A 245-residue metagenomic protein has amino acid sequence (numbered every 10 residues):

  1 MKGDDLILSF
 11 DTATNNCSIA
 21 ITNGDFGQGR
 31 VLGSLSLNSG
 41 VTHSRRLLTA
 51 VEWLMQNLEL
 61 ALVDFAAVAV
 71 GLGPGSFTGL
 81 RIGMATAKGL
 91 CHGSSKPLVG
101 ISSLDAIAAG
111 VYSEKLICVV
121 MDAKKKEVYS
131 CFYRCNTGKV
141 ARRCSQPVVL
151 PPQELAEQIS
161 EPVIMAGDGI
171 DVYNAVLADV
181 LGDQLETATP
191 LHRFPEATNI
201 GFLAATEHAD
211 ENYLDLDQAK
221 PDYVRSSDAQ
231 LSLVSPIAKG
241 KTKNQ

Functional and structural regions predicted by a protein language model:
K2-L72, F194: N-terminal beta-alpha supersecondary unit
D25-R30, T42, P97-F194, A209 (+3 more regions): Surface "functional belts" at beta-alpha junctions
L54-L58, G93, V111, A197-H208: Stable alpha-helical structural segments in soluble proteins, enriched in small hydrophobic residues
Q56-D64, H92-S103: Phosphate-handling active-site elements
A69-L98: DPxDG-like acidic metal-binding loop motif
P190-D222: Glycine-rich phosphate-binding/hydrolytic loop that grips phosphoryl groups
L216-I237: Extended, charge-rich low-complexity interaction segments
